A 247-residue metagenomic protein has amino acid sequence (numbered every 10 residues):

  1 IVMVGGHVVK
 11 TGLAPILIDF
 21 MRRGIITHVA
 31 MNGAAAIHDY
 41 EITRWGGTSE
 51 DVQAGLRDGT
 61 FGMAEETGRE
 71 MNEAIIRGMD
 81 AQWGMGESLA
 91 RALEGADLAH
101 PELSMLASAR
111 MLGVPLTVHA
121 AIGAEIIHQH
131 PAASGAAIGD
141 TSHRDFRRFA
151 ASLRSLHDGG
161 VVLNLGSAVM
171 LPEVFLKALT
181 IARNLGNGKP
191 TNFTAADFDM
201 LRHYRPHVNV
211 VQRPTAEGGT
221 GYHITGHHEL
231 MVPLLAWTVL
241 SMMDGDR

Functional and structural regions predicted by a protein language model:
V2-G5, G33, M105, L116 (+1 more regions): Buried hydrophobic positions in well-ordered alpha/beta secondary-structure cores of metabolic enzymes
M3-I37: Active-site cofactor/substrate anionic-group-binding motifs, chiefly glycine- and Lys/Arg-rich phosphate-binding loops
G12-I16, D39-W45, H128-A132, V174-K177 (+1 more regions): Short acidic, glycine/serine/threonine-rich loops at helix termini
L13-I26, T43-A54, S134-A136: A glycine- and small-aliphatic-rich helix-loop capping segment at beta-alpha/alpha-beta transitions that lines
A34-D39, A124-I127, R202-Y204: Short gly/pro/ser/thr-enriched loop/turn and capping motifs at secondary-structure boundaries
H38, T48-G113, T117-V118: Ligand-binding beta-strand-loop-alpha-helix segment within the catalytic cores of soluble metabolic enzymes
V118-S155, G159-V161, E173-L176: Conserved mixed alpha/beta catalytic, RNA-binding, or beta-rich assembly cores of soluble enzyme, regulatory
R148-A151, D158-V161, A168-R247: C-terminal functional extensions of proteins
